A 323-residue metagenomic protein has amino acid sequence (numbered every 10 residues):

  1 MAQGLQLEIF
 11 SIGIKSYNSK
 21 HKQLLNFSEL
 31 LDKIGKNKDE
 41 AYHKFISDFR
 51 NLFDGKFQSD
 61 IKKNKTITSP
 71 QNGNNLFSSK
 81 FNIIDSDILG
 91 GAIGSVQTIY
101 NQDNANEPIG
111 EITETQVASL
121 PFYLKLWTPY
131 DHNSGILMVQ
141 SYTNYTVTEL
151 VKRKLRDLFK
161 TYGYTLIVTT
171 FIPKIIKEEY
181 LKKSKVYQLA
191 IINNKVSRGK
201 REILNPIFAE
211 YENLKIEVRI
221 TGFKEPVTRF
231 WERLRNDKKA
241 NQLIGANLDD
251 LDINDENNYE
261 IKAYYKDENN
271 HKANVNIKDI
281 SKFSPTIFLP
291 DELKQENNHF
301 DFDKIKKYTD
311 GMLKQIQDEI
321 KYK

Functional and structural regions predicted by a protein language model:
M1-Q102, T143-K323: Terminal interaction module
P108-I172: Intrinsically disordered, low-complexity linker/loop segments enriched in Gly/Pro and charged/polar residues
